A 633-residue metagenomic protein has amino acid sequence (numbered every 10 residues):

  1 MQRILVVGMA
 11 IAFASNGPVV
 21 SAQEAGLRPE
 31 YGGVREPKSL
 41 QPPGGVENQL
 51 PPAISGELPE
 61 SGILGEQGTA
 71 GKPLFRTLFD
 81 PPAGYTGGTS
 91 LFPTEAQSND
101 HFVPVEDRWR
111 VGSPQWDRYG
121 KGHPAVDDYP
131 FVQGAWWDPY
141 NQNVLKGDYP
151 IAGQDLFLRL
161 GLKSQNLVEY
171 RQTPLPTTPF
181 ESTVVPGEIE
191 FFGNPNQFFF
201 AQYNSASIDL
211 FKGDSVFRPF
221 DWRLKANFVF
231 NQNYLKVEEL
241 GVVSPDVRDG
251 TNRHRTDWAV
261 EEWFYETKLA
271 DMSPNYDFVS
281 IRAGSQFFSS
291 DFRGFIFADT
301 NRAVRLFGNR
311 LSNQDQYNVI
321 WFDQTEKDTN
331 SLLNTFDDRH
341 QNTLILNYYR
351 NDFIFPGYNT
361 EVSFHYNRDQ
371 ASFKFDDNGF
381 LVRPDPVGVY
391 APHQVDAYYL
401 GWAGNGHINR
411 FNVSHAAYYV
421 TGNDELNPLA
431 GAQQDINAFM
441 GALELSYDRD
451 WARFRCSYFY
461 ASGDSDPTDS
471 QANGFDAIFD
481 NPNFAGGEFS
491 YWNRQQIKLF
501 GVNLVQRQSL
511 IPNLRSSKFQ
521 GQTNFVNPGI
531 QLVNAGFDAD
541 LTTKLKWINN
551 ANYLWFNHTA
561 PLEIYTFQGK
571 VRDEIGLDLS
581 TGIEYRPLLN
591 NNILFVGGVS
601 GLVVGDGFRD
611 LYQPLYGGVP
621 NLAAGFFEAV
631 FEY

Functional and structural regions predicted by a protein language model:
V6-N16: Bacterial N-terminal signal peptides
V19-F220, D450, F454, D466 (+1 more regions): N-terminal periplasmic/intermembrane-space "pro-region" immediately following the signal or transit peptide
A125-L160, R171-L175, L210-L224, L269-V279 (+6 more regions): Short loop/turn motifs that connect adjacent beta-strands in outer-membrane beta-barrel proteins
N143-K146, S182-P195, P245-D249, Q286-F288 (+6 more regions): Extracytoplasmic loops and strand-loop junctions of Gram-negative outer membrane beta-barrel proteins
S207-D328, L445-R494, V599-L602: Outer membrane beta-barrel
N275-D277, Q286-A472, V533, L541-T543 (+4 more regions): Signature for the C-terminal beta-barrel architecture of outer-membrane proteins
Y458-A461, S465-E574: C-terminal structural cap/anchor segments
T581, V619-Y633: Outer-membrane beta-barrel "beta-signal"
